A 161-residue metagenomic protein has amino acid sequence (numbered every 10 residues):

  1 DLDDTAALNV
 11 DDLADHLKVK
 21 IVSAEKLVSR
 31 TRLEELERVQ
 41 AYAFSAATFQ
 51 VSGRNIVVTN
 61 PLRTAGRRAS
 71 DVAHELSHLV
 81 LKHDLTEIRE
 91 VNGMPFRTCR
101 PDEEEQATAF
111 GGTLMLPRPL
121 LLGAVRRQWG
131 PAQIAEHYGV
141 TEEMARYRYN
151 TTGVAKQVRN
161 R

Functional and structural regions predicted by a protein language model:
D1-R161: Active-site hotspot residues in diverse enzymes, especially metal/ion-binding acidic/histidine motifs
